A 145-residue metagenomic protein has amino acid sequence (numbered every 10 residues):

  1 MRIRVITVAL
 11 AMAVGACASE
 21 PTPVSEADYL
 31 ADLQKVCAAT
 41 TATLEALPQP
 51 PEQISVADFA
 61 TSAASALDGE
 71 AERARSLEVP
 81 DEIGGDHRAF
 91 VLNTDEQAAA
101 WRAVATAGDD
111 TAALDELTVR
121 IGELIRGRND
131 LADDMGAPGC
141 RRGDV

Functional and structural regions predicted by a protein language model:
M1-T7: Bacterial N-terminal signal peptides that target proteins for export
L10: Active-site-proximal loop/hinge segments that shape catalytic or ion-binding/gating pockets
A13-A16: C-terminal motif of bacterial Sec signal peptides marking the signal peptidase cleavage site
A18-P21: Bacterial signal peptide processing site
S25-T106, A112-V145: Alpha-helical segments in soluble extracytoplasmic regions
